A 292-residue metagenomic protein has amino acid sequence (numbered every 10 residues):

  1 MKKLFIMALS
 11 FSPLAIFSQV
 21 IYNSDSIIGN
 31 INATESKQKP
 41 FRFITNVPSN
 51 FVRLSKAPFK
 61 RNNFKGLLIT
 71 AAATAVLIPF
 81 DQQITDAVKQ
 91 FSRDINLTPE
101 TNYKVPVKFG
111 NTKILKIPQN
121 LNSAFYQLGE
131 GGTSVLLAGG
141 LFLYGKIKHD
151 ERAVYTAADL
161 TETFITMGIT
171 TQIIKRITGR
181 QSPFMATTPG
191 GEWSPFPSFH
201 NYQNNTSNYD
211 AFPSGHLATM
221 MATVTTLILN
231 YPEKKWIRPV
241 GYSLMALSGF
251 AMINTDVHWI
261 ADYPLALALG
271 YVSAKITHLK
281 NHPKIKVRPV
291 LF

Functional and structural regions predicted by a protein language model:
M1-I21: Bacterial Sec-dependent N-terminal signal peptides
I16-E130, S134-Y144, R176-I177, P183-T187 (+2 more regions): N-terminal targeting leaders of membrane proteins
K65, L143, T156-D159, W236-S243 (+1 more regions): Alpha-helical transmembrane segments of integral membrane proteins
L77, D81, T170, I174 (+2 more regions): Alpha-helical membrane-inserting segments
F80-Q82, K148-H149, T178-G179, P232 (+1 more regions): Short helix-capping/hinge motifs at transmembrane helix termini and TM-loop junctions
F125-G129, A157, T161, S214: Hydrophobic alpha-helical transmembrane segments of multi-pass membrane proteins
G145-T170, I174: Interfacial segments of alpha-helical transmembrane regions
I165, T187-F292: Membrane-embedded catalytic cores of phosphoryl/pyrophosphoryl-handling enzymes
